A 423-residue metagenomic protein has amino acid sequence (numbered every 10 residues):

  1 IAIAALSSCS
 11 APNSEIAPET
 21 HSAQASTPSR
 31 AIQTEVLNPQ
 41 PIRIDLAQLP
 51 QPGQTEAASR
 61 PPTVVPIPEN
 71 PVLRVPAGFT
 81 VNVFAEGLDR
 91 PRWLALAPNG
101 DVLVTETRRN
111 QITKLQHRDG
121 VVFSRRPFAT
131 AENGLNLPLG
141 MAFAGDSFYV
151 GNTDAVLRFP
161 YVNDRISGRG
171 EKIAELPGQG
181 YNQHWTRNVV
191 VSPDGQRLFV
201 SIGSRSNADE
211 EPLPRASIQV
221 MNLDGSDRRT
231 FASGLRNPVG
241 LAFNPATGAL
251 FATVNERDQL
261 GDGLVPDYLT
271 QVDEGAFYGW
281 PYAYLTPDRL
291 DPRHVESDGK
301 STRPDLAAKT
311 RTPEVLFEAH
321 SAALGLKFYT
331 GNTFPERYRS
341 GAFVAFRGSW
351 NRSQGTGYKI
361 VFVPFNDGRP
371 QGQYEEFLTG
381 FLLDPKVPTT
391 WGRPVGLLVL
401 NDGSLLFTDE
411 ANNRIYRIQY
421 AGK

Functional and structural regions predicted by a protein language model:
L6-S8: C-terminal motif of bacterial Sec signal peptides marking the signal peptidase cleavage site
S10-N13: Bacterial signal peptide processing site
T27-V75, T186, S204-N207, L223-S226 (+5 more regions): Beta-propeller domain segments
T80, R90, R108, S124 (+11 more regions): Beta-rich catalytic cores
V83-L88, F128-N133, I173-Y181, T230-G234 (+3 more regions): Surface loop/turn motifs at the tips and blade-to-blade linkers of beta-strand repeat domains
A85, A95, L139-A142, V190 (+3 more regions): Conserved beta-strand position repeated across blades of beta-propeller domains
N99-G100, G145-D146, D194-Q196, T247-G248 (+2 more regions): Short coil/turn segments that connect the beta-strands within blades of beta-propeller domains
S124-L137, A142, D154-P193, S201-S204 (+1 more regions): Asp-box/WD-like beta-propeller blade repeats and closely related beta-sheet repeat scaffolds
